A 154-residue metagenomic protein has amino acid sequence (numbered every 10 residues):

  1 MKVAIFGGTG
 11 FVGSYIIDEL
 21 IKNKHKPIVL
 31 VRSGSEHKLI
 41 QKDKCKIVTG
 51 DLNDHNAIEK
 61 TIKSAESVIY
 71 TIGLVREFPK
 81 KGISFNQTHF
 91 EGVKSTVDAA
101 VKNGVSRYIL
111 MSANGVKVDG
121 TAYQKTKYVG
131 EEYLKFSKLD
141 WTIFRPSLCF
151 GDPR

Functional and structural regions predicted by a protein language model:
V3-H25: N-terminal Rossmann NAD(P)H-binding glycine-rich loop of SDR-like oxidoreductase domains
Y15-E19, P79, A99, Y133: Rossmann-fold NAD(P)-dependent oxidoreductase module
H25-S33: Conserved glycine-rich Rossmann-like NAD(P)H-binding loop of the short-chain dehydrogenase/reductase
S35-K102, N114-D119: NAD(P)H-binding glycine-rich loop region in Rossmannoid oxidoreductase-like domains and their noncatalytic homologs
N86-F90, G120-Y128, L148: Short-chain dehydrogenase/reductase
K102-R107, K138-L139: A short helix->loop->beta-strand "cap" motif at the edges of active sites that frequently abuts
S112, E132-P153: Conserved beta-loop-beta element that borders a ligand/cofactor-binding pocket
